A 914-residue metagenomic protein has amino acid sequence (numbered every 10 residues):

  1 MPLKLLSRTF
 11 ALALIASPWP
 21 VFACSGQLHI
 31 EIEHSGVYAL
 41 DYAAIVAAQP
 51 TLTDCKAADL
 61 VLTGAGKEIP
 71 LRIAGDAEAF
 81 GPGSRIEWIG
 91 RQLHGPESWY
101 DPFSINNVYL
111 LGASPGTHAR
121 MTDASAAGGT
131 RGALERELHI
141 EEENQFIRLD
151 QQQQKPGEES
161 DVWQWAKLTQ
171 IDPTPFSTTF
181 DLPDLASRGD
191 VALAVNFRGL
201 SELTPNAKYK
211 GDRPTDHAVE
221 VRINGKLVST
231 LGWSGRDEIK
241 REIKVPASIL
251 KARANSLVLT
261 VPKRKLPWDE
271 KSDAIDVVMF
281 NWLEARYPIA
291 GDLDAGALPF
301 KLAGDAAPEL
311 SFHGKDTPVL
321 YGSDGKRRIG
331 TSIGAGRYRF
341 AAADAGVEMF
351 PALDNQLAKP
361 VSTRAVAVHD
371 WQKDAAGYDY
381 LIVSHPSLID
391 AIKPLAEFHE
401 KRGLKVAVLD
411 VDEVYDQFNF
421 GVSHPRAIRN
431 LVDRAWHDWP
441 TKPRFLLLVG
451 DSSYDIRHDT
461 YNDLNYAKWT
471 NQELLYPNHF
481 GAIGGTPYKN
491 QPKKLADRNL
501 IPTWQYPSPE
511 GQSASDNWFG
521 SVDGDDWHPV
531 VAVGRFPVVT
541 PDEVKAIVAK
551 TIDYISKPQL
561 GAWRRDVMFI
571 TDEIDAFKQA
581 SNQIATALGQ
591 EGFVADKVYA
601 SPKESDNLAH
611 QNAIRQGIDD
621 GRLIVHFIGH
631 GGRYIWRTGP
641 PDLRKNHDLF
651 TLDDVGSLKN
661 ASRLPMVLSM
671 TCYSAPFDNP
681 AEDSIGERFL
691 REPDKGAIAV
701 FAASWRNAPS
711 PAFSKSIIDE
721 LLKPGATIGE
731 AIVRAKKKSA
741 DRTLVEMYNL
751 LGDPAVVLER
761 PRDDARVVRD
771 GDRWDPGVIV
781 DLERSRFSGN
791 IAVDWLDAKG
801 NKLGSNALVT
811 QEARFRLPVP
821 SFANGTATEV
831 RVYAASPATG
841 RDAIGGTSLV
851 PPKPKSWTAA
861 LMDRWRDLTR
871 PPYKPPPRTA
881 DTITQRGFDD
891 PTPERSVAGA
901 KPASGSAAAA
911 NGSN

Functional and structural regions predicted by a protein language model:
M1-F10: Bacterial N-terminal signal peptides that target proteins for export
P18-P20: N-terminal signal peptide c-region/cleavage motif recognized by signal peptidases
C24-I883, G887, T892-A907, N911-N914: Cysteine-dependent hydrolase recognition
